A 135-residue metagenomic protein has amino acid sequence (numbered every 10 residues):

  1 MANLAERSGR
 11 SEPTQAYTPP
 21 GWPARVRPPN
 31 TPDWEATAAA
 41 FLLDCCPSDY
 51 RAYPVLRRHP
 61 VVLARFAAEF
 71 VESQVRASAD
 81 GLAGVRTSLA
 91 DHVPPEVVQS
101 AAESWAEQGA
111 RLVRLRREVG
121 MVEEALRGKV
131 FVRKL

Functional and structural regions predicted by a protein language model:
A2, E6-E12, P29-L135: Eukaryotic low-complexity, intrinsically disordered regulatory segments enriched in serine, proline and acidic residues
A16: IQ-motif-like calmodulin-binding regions
W22-P23: Extracellular/periplasmic low-complexity linear segments
